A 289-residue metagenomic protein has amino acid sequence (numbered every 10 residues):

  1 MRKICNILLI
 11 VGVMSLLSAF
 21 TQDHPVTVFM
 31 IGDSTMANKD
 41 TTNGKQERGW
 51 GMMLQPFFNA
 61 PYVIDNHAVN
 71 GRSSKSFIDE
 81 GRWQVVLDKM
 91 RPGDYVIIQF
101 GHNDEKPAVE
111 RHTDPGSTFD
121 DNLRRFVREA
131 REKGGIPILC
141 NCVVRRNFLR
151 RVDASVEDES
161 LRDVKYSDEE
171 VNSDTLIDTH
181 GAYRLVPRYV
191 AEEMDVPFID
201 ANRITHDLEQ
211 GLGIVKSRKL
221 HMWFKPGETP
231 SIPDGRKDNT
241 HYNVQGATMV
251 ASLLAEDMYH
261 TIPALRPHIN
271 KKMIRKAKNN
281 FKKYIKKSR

Functional and structural regions predicted by a protein language model:
R2, D23, G81-N270, Y284-K286: Alpha-helical cap/lid subdomain in secreted, periplasmic, or secretory-pathway luminal O-acyl-processing enzymes
C5, G12-P25: Bacterial Sec-dependent signal peptides at the C-terminal "C-region" and cleavage site
T21-A68, Q84-V96: Serine-esterase "nucleophile elbow" of acetyl-processing enzymes
A37-E47, A68-F77, K106, E110-D114: Acidic/histidine-rich helix-loop elements that form or flank divalent-metal/phosphate-binding sites at the catalytic
R48, M258-Y259, A277: A short hydrophobic/aromatic micro-motif that marks alpha-helical segments and, especially, helix-coil
M273-I285: Flexible coil segments in periplasmic/lumen-exposed cytochrome c-class electron-transfer proteins
